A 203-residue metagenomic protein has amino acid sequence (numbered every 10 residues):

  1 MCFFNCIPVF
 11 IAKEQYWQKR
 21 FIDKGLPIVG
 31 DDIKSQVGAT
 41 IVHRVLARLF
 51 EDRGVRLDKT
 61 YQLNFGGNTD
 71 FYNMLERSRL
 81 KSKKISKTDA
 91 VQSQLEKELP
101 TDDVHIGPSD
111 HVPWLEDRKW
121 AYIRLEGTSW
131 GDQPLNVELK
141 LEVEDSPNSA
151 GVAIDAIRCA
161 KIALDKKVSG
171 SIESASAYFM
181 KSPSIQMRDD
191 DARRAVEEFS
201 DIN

Functional and structural regions predicted by a protein language model:
M1, C6-P27: Rossmann-fold NAD(P)-binding glycine/threonine-rich loop
P8, G170-E173, A177-Y178: Flexible, active-site-adjacent loop/turn segments at secondary-structure boundaries
K19-S169, E173: Active-site-lining helix/loop region of Rossmann-like oxidoreductase modules
A175-N203: N-terminal charge/polar-biased segments
